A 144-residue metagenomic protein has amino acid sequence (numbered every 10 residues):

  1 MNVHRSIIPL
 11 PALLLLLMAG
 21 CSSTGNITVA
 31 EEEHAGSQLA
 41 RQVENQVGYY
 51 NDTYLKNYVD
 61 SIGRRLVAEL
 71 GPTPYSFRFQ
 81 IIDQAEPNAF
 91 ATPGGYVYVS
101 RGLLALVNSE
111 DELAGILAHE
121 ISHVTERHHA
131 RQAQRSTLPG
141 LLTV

Functional and structural regions predicted by a protein language model:
M1-R5: N-terminal secretory signal peptides that target proteins for export/translocation
I7-L13, A19-V144: A Zn2+-metalloprotease active-site environment signal
